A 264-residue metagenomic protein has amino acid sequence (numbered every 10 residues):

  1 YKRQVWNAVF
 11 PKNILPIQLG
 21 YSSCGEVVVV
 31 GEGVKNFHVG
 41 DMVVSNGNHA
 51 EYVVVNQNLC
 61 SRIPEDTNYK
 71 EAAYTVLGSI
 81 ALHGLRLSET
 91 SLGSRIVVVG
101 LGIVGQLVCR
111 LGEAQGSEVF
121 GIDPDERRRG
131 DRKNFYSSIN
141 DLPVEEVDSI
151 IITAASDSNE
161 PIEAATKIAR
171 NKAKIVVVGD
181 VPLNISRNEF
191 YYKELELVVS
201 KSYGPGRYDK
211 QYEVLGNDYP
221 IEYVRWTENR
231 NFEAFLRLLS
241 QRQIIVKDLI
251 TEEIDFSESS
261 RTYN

Functional and structural regions predicted by a protein language model:
K2-C24, V44-N46: N-terminal glycine-rich cofactor-binding segment
S22-N46: A glycine-/small-residue-rich N-terminal strand-loop-strand element that serves as the cofactor-binding glycine loop
N46-Q57: A structural motif shared across PLP-dependent enzymes of the aminotransferase-like
N68-N140: Mid-domain Rossmann-like dinucleotide-binding core that forms the NAD(H)/NADP(H) cofactor-binding site
P124-D125, V181, Y203: Residues in the short beta-alpha loop(s) of Rossmann-like NAD(P)-binding domains
K133-V198: Glycine-rich cofactor phosphate-binding loops and adjacent beta1-alpha1 units of small-molecule cofactor enzyme domains
D141, E163, L215-N264: C-terminal hydrophobic helical "lid"/dimerization subdomain of Rossmann-like NAD(P)H-dependent oxidoreductases
